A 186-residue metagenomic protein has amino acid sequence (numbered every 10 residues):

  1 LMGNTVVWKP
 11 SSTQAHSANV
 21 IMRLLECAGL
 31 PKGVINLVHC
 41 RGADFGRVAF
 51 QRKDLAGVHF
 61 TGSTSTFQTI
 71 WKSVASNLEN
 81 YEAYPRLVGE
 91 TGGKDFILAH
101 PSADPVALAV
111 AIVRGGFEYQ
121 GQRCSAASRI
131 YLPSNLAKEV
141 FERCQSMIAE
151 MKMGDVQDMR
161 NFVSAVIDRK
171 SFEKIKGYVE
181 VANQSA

Functional and structural regions predicted by a protein language model:
L1-K32, G92, V106: Conserved small-residue-rich beta-alpha loop and adjacent elements that most often cradle the phosphate/pyrophosphate
K9-P10, L37-V38, G62, H100 (+1 more regions): Small/polar loops that bind or transfer phosphate-bearing groups
T13-H16, A43-D44, S65, K138: Short alpha-helical
Q14, V38, S171: Charged, low-complexity surface patches
N19, A43-D44, E173-K176: Residue-level marker for well-ordered alpha-helical positions
L24-G29, Q51-K53, G57, T64-A186: ALDH superfamily catalytic-core signature
N36-H59: A structured beta-alpha segment of the ubiquitous adenosine-cofactor-binding alpha/beta core
